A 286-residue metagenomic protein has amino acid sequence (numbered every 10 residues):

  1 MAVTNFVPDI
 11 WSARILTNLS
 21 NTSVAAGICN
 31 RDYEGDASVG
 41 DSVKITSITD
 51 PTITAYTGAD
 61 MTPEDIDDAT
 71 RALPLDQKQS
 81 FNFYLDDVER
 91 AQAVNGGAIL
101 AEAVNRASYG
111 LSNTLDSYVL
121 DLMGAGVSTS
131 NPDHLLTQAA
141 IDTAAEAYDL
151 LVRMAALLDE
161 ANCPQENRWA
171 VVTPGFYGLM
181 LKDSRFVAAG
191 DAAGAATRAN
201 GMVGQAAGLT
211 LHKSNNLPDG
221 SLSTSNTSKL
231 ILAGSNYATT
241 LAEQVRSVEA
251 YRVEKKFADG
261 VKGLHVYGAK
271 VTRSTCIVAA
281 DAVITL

Functional and structural regions predicted by a protein language model:
A2-I53, A69-Q77, A139-D142, E146 (+1 more regions): Sequence/fold signature of self-assembling virion shell proteins
G40, S80, Q165-N167: Short coil/turn connectors at secondary-structure junctions
T57-A69: Active-site-surrounding "flap" and adjacent substrate/cofactor-binding loops of secreted or lumenal enzymes, prototyped
T70-V94: Short acidic, glycine/tyrosine-flanked loop/strand segments centered on an H-E-D-like triad
D87, V172-P174, H265: Short, structured patches in soluble enzyme cores that scaffold and shape functional sites
A91-E160, A279-L286: Alpha-helical scaffold segments that mediate packing/assembly in large oligomeric complexes
A125, G175-L179, L217-D219: Short, catalytically relevant binding-site loops at active-site mouths
T129-N200: Extended, solvent-exposed, turn-rich assembly/linker loops in the middle of proteins
